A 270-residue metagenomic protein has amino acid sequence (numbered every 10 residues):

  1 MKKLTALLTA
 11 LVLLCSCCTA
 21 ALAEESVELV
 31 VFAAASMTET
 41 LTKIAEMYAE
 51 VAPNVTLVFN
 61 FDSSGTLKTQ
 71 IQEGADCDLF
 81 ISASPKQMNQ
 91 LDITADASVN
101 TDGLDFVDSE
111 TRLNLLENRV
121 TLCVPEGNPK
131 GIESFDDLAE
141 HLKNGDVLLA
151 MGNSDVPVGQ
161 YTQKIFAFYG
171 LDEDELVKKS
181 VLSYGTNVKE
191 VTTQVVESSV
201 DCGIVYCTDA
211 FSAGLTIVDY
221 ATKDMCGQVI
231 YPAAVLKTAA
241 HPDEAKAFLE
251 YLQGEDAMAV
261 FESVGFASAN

Functional and structural regions predicted by a protein language model:
M1-L8: Positively charged n-region of N-terminal signal peptides that target proteins for export
L8-S16: Bacterial N-terminal signal peptides
C15-V27: Sec-dependent signal peptide cleavage junction
E24-V51, G65, S84-P85, D92-I93 (+3 more regions): Exported/periplasmic ABC-transporter solute-binding proteins
T69-E73, M88-A97, D108: Acidic/His-rich segments in extracytoplasmic proteins that coordinate ligands and/or metal ions
D78-S82: Periplasmic-binding protein-like
D102-L113: Central helical "cap/lid" subdomain
